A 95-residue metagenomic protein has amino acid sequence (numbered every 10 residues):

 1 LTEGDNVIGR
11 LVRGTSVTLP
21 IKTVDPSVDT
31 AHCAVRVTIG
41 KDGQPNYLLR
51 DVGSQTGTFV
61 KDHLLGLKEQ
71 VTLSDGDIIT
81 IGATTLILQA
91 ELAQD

Functional and structural regions predicted by a protein language model:
T2-T85: Forkhead-associated
V24, L88-D95: Short, compositionally biased
